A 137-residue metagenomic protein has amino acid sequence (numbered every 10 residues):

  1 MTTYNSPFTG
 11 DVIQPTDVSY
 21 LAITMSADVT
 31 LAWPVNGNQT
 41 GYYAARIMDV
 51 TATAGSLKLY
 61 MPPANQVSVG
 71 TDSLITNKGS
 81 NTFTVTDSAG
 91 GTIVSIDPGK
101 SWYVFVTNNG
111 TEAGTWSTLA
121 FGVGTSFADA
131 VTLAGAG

Functional and structural regions predicted by a protein language model:
M1-T84, E112, L133-G137: Exposed extracellular interaction/assembly regions and N-terminal maturation sites
V69-T71, G79-F127: Beta-strand-rich solenoidal segments
V123-G137: Fibrous stalk/shaft segments of extracellular and virion attachment machinery
